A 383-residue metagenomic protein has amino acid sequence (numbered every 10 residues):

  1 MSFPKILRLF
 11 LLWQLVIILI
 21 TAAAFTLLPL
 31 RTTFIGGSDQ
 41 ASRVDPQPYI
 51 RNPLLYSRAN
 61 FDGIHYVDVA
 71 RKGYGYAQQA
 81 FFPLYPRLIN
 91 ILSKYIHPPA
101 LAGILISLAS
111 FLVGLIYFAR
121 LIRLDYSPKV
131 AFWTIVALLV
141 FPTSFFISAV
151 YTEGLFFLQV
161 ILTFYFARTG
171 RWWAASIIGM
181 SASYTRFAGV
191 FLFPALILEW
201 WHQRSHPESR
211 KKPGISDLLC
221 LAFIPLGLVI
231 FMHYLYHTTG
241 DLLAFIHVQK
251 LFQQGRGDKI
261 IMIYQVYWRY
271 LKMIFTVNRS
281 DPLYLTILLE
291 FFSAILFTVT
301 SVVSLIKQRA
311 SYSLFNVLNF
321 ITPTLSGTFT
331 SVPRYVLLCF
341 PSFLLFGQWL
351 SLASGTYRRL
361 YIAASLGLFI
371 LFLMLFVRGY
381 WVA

Functional and structural regions predicted by a protein language model:
V16-G36, R58, A182, F193-H206 (+3 more regions): Membrane-lumen/periplasm interface segments of specific transmembrane helices in polyprenyl phosphate-linked
S57-H97, I263-Y270: Short hydrophobic/aromatic helix or loop-helix immediately within or flanking a transmembrane segment in polytopic
P83-R87, Y95-I116, S280-F291: Loop-to-helix entry region of an early transmembrane alpha helix in multi-pass inner-membrane enzymes
N90-I91, L105-D125, L296-V303: Transmembrane-helix motifs of polytopic, lipid-linked glycan transferases
L101-A102, F118-V140, A174, Q308-L314: Transmembrane-helix signature of polytopic, membrane-embedded enzymes that assemble or transfer cell-envelope glycans
I106-S110, L124-A167, S181-L192, V332-F340: Multi-pass, polyprenyl lipid-linked donor-dependent membrane glycosyltransferases
Y126-P128, T163-A174, W201-H206, L350: Membrane-interface transmembrane helices that cradle and orient dolichyl/undecaprenyl
L221-P225, L352-W381: Signature aromatic-anchored transmembrane alpha helix within multi-pass, membrane-resident enzymes that catalyze glycan
